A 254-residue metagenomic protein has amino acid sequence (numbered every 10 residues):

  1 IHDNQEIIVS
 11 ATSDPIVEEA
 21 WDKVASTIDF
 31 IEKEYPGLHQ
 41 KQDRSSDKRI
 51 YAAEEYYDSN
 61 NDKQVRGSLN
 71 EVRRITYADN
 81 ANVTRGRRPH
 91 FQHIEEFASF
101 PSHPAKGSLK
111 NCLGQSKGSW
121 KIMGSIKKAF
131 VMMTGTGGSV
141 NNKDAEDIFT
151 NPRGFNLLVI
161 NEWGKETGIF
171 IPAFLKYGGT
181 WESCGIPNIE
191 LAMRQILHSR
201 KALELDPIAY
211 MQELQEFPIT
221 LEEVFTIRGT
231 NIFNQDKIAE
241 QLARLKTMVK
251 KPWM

Functional and structural regions predicted by a protein language model:
I1: Walker A/P-loop
N4-N80: Conserved nucleotide-state-sensing and coupling region of NTP-binding domains
D14, E96-F100: Conserved Walker B
A25-D29, K117, E223-T226, P252: P-loop NTPase motor domains
S46-K48, Y56-K63, S68-I75, N80 (+6 more regions): Conserved P-loop NTPase catalytic core
S102, K117-K121: Hydrophobic alpha-helix feature that most strongly marks membrane-spanning transmembrane helices and their immediate
C112-Q115: Acidic, low-complexity, intrinsically disordered interaction modules
